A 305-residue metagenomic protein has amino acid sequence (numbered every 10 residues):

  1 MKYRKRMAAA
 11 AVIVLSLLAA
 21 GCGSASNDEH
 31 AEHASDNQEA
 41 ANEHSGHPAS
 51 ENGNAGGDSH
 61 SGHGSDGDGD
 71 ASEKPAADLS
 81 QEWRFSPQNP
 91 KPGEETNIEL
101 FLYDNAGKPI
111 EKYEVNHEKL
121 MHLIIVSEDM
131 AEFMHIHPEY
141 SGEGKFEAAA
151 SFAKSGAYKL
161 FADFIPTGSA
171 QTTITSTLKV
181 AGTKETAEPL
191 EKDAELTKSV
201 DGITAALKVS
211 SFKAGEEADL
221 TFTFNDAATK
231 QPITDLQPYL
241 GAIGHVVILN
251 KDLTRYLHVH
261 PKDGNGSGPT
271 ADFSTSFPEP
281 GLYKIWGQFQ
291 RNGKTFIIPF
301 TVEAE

Functional and structural regions predicted by a protein language model:
M1-A9: Bacterial N-terminal signal peptides that target proteins for export
L18-G21: C-terminal motif of bacterial Sec signal peptides marking the signal peptidase cleavage site
G23-S26: Bacterial signal peptide processing site
H30-R84, Q88-P92, S169-D219, T223-N225 (+4 more regions): Extracytoplasmic/periplasmic copper-protein system
E94-G107, A162, A206, E217-T229: Beta-strand-rich structural segments
A106-G107, S155, P166-T173, T229-K230 (+1 more regions): Short acidic/polar inter-strand loop motif in beta-rich domains
E132, S141-E147, R255, N265-D272: Aromatic sugar-binding surface patches on proteins that engage polysaccharides or sugar-phosphate polymers
Y140, F146-K154, F277-P278: Residue-level recognition of secondary-structure-to-loop junctions
